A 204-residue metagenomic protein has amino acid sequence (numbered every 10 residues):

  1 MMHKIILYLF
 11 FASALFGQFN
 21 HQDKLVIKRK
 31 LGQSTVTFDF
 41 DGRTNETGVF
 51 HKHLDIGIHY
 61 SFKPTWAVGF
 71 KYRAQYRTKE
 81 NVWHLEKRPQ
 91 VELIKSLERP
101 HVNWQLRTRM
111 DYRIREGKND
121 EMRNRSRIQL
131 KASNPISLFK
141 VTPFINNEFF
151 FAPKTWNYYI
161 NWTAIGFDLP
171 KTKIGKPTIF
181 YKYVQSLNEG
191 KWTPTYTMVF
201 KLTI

Functional and structural regions predicted by a protein language model:
H3-A14: Sec-dependent N-terminal signal peptides
I5, H21, G32-V36, P64-W66 (+4 more regions): Outer-envelope beta-barrel architecture signal
G17-Q22, R43-K52, K79-L85, R115-R123 (+2 more regions): Solvent-exposed loop/turn segments connecting transmembrane beta-strands in outer-membrane beta-barrel proteins
Q18-T78: Start-of-domain marker
H21-L25, K52-I56, K87-V91, N124-L130 (+2 more regions): Hydrophobic, lipid-facing positions within transmembrane beta-strands of outer-membrane proteins
V36-F38, Y72, R88-I94, K140-I145: Short N-terminal helix-initiation segments at or just after the protein's N-terminus
E80-L106: Ordered, amphipathic secondary-structure segments that act as subunit-interaction surfaces in large macromolecular
L97-E189, K201-I204: Outer-membrane beta-barrel transmembrane domain signature
